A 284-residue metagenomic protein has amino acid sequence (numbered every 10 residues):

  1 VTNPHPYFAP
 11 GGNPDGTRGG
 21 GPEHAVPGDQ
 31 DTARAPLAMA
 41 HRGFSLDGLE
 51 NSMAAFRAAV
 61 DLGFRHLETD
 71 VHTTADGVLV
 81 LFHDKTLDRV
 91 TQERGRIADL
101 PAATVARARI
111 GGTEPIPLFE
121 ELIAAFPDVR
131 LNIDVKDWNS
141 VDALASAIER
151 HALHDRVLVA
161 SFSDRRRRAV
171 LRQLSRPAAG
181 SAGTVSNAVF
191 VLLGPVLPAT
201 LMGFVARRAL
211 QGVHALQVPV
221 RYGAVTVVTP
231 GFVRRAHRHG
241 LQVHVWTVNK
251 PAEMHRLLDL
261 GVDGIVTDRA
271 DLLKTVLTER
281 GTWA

Functional and structural regions predicted by a protein language model:
V1-A284: Phosphate-group recognition and catalysis centered on beta-loop-alpha active-site segments
